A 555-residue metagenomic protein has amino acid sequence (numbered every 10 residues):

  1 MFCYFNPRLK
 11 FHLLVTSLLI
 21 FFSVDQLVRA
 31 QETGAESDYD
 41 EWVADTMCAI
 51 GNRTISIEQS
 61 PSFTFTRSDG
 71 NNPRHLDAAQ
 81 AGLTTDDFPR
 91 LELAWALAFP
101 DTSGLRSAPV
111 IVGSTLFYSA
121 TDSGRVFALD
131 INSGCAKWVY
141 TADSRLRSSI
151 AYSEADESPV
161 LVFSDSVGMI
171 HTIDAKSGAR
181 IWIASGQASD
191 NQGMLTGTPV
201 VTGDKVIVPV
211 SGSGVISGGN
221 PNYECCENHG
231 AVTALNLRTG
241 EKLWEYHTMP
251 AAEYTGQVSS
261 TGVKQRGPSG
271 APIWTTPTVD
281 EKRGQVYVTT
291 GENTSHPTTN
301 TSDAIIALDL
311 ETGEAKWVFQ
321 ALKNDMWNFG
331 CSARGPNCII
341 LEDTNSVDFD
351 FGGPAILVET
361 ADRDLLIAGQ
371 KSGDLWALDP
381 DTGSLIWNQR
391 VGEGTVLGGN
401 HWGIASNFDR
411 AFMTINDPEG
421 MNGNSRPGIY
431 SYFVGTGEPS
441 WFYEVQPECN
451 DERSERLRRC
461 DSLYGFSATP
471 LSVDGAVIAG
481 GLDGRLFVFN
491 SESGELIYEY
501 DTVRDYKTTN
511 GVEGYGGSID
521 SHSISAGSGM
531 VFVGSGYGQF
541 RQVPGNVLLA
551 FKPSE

Functional and structural regions predicted by a protein language model:
E32-L93, T248, E253: Blade/loop signatures of beta-propeller domains
E58-S68, T102-R125, D143-I170, Q192-E224 (+8 more regions): Repeat-blade elements of multi-bladed beta-propeller folds
Q80-D101, R453-R459: A short helix->beta-strand "capping" segment at the edge of beta-propeller domains
E92-A94, C135-W138, A179-I183, L243-W244 (+4 more regions): A structural motif specific to WD40 beta-propellers
P100-G104, A142-R147, S185-Q192, M249-A252 (+4 more regions): Short coil/turn segments at the loop-to-beta-strand junctions that recur within blades of beta-propeller repeat folds
D130-S133, D174-S177, N236-T239, L310-T312 (+4 more regions): Short loop/turn segments that connect beta-strands within beta-propeller blades
N228-E241, T301-E314, R426-G437, G545-E555: Beta-propeller blade signature
G392-G399, P447-Y464, L496-A526: Conserved blade-ending motifs and adjacent loop-strand segments that build the rim/top face of beta-propeller domains
